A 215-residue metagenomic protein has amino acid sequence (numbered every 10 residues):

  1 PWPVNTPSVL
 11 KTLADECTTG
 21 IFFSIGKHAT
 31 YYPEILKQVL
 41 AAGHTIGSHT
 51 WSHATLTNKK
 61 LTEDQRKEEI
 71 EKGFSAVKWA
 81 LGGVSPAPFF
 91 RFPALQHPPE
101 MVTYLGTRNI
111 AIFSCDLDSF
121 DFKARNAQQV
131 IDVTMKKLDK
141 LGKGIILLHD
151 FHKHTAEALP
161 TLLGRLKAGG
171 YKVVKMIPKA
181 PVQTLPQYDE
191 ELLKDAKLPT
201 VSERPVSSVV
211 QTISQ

Functional and structural regions predicted by a protein language model:
P1-A87, G142, R165, K172 (+1 more regions): Active-site beta->alpha N-cap acidic-glycine motif
W2-P3, H28-A29, P98, H152-T155: Alpha-helix N-cap/loop-to-helix initiation residues
P7-S8, A54-G82, Q96-G142, T155-A158: Alpha-helical scaffold elements lining the catalytic groove of polysaccharide deacetylases
D15-E16, G20, H28-T30, H154-Q215: C-terminal domain-boundary segment and adjacent tail
F23-K27, T50-W51, R91-L95, C115-D118 (+2 more regions): Active-site-proximal beta-strand/loop segments in catalytic clefts of secreted hydrolases
P33-L36, K59-L61, R125-Q128, P186-D189: Short secondary-structure transition/capping segments
S48-T57, K72-L81, K137-D150, L198-S214: Short, basic, helix/turn surface patches
